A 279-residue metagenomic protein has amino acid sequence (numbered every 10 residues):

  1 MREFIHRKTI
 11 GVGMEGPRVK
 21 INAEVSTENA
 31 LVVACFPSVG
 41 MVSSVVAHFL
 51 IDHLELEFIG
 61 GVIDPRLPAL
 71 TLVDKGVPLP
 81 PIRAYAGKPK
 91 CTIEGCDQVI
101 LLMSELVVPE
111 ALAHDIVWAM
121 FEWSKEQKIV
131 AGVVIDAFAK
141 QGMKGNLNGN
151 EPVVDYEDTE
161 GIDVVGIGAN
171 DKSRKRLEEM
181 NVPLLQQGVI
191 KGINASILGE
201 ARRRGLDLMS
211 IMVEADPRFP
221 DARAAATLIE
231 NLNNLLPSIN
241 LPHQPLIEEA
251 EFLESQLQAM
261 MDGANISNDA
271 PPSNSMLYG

Functional and structural regions predicted by a protein language model:
R2-S104: N-terminal short beta-loop-beta anion/metal-coordinating cradle
H48-D52, V117-M120, A226-E230: Short, solvent-exposed amphipathic alpha-helical segments in soluble enzyme and RNA/protein-processing domains
D52-L56, K125, G199-D207, D216 (+2 more regions): Generic secondary-structure signature for well-ordered alpha-helical cores
V62-P65, D136-F138, E214-D216: Short, ordered loop/turn segments at secondary-structure junctions
G95-F121, K125: Ordered, amphipathic secondary-structure segments that act as subunit-interaction surfaces in large macromolecular
Q141-N233, L257, L277: Catalytic cores of processing enzymes, dominated by hydrolases/peptidases, characterized by acidic/His-rich
P217-G279: A conserved C-terminal secondary-structure "cap"
